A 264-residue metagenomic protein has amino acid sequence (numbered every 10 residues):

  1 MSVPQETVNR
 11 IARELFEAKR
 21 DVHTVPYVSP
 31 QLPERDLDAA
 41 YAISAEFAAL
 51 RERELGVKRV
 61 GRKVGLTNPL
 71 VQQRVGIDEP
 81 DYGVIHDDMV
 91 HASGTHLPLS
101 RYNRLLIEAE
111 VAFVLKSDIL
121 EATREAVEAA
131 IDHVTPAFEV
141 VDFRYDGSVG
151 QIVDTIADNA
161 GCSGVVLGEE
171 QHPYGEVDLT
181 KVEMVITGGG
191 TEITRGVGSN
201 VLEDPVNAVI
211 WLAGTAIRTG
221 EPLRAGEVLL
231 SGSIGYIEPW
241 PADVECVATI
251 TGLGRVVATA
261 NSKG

Functional and structural regions predicted by a protein language model:
S2-D204, P241, E245, R255-N261: Catalytic-core "active-site belt" of small-molecule-metabolizing enzymes, emphasizing His/Asp/Glu-rich regions
P33-E34, G214-A216, G232-S233: Short alpha-helix capping/helix-loop boundary micro-motifs
F47-A48, L167, V209-A216: Buried hydrophobic packing segments
A112, V209-I210, L230-G232: Active-site scaffold segments
T187-G189, S231, T251: Short strand-turn-strand beta-turns centered on an Asx-Gly dipeptide
E221, L230-G232, Y236-V244: Structured functional modules or segments
